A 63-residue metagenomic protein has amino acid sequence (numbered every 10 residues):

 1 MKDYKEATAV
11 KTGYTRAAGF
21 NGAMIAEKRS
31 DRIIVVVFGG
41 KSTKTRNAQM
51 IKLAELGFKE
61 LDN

Functional and structural regions predicted by a protein language model:
M1-T12: Active-site Gly/Thr loop motif
K11-N63: Structured C-terminal helix/loop/strand segments within mature extracytoplasmic catalytic/sensor domains
